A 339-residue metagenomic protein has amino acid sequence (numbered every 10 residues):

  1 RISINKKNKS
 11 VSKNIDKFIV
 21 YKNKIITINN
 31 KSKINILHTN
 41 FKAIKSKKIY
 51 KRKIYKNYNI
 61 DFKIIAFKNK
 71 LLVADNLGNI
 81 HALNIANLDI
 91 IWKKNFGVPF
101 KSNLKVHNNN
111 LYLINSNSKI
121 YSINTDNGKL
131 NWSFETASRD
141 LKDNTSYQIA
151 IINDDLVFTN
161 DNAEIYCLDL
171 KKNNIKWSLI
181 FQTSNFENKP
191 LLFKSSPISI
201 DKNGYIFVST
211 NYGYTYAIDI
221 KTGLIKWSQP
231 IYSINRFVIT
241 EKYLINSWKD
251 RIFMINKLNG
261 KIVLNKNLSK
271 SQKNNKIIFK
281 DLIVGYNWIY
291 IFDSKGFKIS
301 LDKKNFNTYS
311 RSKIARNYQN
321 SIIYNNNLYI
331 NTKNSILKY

Functional and structural regions predicted by a protein language model:
R1-K22, A43-K68, D89-N108, K129-N153 (+4 more regions): Extracytoplasmic beta-rich repeat domains
I25-N29, V106, I114, D155 (+4 more regions): Extended non-catalytic domains of envelope/secretory-pathway proteins
N29-N30, K68, D75-N76, N115-S116 (+7 more regions): Structural signature of WD-repeat beta-propellers
N35, H81, Y121, Y166 (+5 more regions): WD40 beta-propeller blade core
H38-K42, N84-L88, N124-G128, D169-N173 (+3 more regions): Short loop/turn segments that connect beta-strands within beta-propeller blades
T222, N287-W288, D293-Y339: C-terminal closing repeat unit and adjoining cap/tail of repeat-based domains
I239-I255, K261, N265-L301: Loop/turn-rich, solvent-exposed surfaces of beta-rich toroidal or solenoidal domains
